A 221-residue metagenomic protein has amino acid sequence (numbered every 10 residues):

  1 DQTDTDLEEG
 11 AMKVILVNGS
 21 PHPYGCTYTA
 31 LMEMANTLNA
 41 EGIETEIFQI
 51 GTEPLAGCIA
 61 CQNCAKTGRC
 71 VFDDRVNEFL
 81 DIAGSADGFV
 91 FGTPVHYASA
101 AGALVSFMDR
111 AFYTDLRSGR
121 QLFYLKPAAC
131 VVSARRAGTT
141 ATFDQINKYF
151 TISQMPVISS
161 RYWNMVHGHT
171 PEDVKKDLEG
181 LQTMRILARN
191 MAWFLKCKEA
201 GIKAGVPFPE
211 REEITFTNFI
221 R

Functional and structural regions predicted by a protein language model:
D1-A11: Short, Lys/Arg-enriched N-terminal segments with co-localized hydrophobic residues within the first ~10-30 amino acids
K13-E41: N-terminal beta1-alpha1 ligand-phosphate binding loop
E44-E53: A short beta-strand-loop structural module common to alpha/beta enzyme folds
E53-L80, F216-I220: Cysteine-cluster motifs in flexible loop/terminal segments that predominantly coordinate metals
V71-Y162: Helix-loop-strand module that forms the ligand-binding subsite of alpha/beta enzymes
P156-R221: Glycine-rich phosphate/pyrophosphate-binding loop and the adjoining helix
